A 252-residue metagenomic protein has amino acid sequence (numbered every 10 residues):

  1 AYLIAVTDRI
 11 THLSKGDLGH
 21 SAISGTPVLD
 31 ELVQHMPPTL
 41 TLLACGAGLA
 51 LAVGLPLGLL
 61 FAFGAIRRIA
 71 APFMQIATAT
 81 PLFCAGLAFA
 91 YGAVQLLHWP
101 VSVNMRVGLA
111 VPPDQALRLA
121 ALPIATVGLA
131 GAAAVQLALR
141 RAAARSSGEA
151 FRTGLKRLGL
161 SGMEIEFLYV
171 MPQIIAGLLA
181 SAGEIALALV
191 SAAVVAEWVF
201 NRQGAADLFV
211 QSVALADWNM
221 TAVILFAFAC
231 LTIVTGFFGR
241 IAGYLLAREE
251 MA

Functional and structural regions predicted by a protein language model:
A1-L51: An internal, D/E-rich "acidic patch" concept
L13-D17, L96-P100, S146, L189: A short secondary-structure junction motif
H20, L97, E197-W198: Flexible, active-site-adjacent loop/turn segments at secondary-structure boundaries
A22-V28, M105-G108, F226: Short linear capping/connector segments at secondary-structure termini
L32-R68, L82, V111-A252: Alpha-helical transmembrane segments of integral membrane proteins, especially multi-pass inner/plasma-membrane
M74-A130: Generic hydrophobic transmembrane alpha-helix motif, especially the helices
